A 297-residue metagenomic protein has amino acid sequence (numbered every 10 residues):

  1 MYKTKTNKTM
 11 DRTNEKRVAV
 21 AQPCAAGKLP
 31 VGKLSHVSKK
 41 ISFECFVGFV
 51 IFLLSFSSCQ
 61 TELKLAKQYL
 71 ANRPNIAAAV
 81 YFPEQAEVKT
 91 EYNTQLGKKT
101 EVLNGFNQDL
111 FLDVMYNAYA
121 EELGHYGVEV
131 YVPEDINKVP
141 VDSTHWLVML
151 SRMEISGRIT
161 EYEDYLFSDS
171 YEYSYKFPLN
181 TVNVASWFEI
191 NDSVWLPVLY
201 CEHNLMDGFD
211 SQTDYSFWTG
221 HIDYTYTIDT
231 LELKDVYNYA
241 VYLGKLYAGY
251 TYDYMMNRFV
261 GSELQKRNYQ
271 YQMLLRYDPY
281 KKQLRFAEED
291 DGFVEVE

Functional and structural regions predicted by a protein language model:
R12-A19, C24, V31-F46: Bacterial N-terminal signal peptides that target proteins for export
A25-G27, L54: Short linear/disordered segments characteristic of secreted peptide precursors and small low-complexity proteins
C45-S55: Bacterial N-terminal signal peptides
C59-Y126, M256-E297: A structural "domain/chain start" motif
K98-Q108, E189-S262: Short secondary-structure boundary motifs at beta->alpha junctions and helix caps
H125-V141: Short beta-strand->alpha-helix linker/helix-N-cap micro-motif that forms a surface specificity/interaction loop
V141-F209, F293-E297: Surface-exposed short loop/turn segments
